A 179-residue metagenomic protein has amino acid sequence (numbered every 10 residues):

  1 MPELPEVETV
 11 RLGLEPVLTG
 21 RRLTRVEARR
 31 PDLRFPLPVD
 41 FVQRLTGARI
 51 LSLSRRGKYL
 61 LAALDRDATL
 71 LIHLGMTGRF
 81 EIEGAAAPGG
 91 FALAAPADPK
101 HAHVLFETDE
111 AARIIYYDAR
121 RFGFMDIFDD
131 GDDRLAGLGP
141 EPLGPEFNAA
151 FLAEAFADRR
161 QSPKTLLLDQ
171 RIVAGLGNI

Functional and structural regions predicted by a protein language model:
M1-A68: Extended, highly charged segments
R22-F41, S54, F80, A153-I179: Basic, nucleic-acid-binding surfaces and adjacent catalytic neighborhoods in DNA/RNA-processing proteins
L70-G175: Phosphate/anion-contacting hairpin/loop surfaces
